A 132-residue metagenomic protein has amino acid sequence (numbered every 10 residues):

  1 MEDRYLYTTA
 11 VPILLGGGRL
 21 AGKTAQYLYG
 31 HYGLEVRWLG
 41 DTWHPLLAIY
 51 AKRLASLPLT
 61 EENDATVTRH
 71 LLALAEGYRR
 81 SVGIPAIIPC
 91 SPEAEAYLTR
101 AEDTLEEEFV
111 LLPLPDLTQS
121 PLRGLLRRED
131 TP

Functional and structural regions predicted by a protein language model:
M1-L122: ATP-binding N-terminal substructure of ATP-dependent carboxylate-amine bond-forming enzymes
P121-P132: Active-site nucleotide/adenylate-binding loops and adjacent lid/helix of ATP-dependent enzymes
